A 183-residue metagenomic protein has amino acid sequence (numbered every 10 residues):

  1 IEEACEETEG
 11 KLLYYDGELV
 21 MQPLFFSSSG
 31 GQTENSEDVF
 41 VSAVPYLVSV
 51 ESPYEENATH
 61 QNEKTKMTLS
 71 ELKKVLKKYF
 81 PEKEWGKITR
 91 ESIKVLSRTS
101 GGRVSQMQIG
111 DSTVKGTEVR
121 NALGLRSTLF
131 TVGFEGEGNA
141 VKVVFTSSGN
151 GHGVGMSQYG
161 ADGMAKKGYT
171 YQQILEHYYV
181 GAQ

Functional and structural regions predicted by a protein language model:
I1-Q183: Conserved, single-site charged/polar hotspot
